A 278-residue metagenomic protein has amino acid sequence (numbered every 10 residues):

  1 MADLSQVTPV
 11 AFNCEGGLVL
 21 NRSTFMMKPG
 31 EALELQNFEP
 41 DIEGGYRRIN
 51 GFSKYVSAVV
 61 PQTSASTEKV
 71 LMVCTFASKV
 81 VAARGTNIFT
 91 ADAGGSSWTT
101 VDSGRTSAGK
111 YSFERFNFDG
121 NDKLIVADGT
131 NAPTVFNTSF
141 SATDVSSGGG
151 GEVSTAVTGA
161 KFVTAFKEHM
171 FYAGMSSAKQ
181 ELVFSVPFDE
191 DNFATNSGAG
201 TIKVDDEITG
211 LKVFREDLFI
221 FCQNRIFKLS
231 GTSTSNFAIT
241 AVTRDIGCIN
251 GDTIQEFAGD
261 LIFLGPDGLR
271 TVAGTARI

Functional and structural regions predicted by a protein language model:
M1-W98, V153-F227: N-terminal beta-propeller domains
T8-G16, F118, H169, D206-I278: Beta-sheet-dominated scaffold domains
D92-G95, N137-F140, F188, G231-T234 (+1 more regions): Short loop/turn segments that connect beta-strands within beta-propeller blades
A93-N131: Acidic, glycine/polar-enriched metal-coordinating patches/loops that mediate binding to polyanionic ligands
T99-G104, T143-G149, A194-S197, F237-T243 (+1 more regions): Beta-propeller fold detector
G104-K110, G149-T158, T243-I249: Short coil/turn segments at the loop-to-beta-strand junctions that recur within blades of beta-propeller repeat folds
N131, S176-S177, S233: Acidic glycine-/aspartate-rich tracts in secreted/extracellular proteins
N137-V163: Asp-box/WD-like beta-propeller blade repeats and closely related beta-sheet repeat scaffolds
